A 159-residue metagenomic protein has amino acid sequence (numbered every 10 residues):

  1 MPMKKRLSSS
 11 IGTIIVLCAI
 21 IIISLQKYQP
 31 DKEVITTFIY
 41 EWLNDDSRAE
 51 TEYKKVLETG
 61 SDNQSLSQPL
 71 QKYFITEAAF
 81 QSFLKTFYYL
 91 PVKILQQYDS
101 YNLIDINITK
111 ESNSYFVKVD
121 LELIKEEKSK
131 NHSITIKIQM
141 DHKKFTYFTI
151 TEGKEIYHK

Functional and structural regions predicted by a protein language model:
P2-I15: N-terminal Sec-pathway targeting helices
L17-L25: Hydrophobic alpha-helical membrane-insertion segments, chiefly the h-region of N-terminal signal peptides
C18, D31-I39, T109-S114: Extended, non-catalytic scaffold segments that flank or surround catalytic motifs
Q26-P91: Core segments of small alpha/beta cavity-forming domains
S47, L121-E127, M140-H142: Beta-strand elements of well-folded, non-transmembrane domains
E52-V56, Y101, T149-T151: Short glycine-rich, low-complexity/disordered patches
Y89-E127: Surface-exposed, charged secondary-structure patches
S129-K159: Short beta-strand edge/turn micro-motifs at domain boundaries
